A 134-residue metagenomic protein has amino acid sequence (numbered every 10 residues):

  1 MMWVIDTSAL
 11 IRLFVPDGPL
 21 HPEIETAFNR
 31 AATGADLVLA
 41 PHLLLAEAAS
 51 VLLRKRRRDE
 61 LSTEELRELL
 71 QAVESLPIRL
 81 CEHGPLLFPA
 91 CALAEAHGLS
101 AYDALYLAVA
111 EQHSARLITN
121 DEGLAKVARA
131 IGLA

Functional and structural regions predicted by a protein language model:
M1-L43, K55-E68: Short, well-structured N-terminal submotif of metal-dependent ribonuclease cores
M1-M2, L107-A134: Acidic, PIN/NYN-like endoribonuclease modules and their adjacent C-terminal/linker elements
I5, L39-A40, C81, A101 (+1 more regions): Short beta-strand scaffold positions
A9-L10, L44, P85-L86, Y106 (+1 more regions): Alpha-helix capping/helix-boundary segments
R12-F14, V51, V127: Residues that scaffold the ATP/ADP-binding catalytic core of kinase and kinase-like folds
H42-L45, E65-A96: Acidic catalytic patch
S50-R57, Q112: Short glycine/serine- and small hydrophobic-enriched flexible loop segments
